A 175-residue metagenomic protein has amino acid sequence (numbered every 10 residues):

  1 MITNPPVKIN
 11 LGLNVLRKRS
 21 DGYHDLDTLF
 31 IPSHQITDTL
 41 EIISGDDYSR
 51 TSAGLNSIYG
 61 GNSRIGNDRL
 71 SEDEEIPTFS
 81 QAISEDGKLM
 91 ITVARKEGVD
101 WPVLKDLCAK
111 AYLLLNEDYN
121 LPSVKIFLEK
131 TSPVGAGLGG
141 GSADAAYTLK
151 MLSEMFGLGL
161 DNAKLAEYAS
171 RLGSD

Functional and structural regions predicted by a protein language model:
M1-A136, E154, L158-A163: ATP-binding N-lobe of GHMP and related small-molecule kinases
R69, A145-L149, L165: Ubiquitous "structural anchor" signal
S142-F156: Short, small-residue alpha-helix embedded
L158-D175: Alpha/beta catalytic cores of group-transfer enzymes, especially the acyltransferase/condensing modules of polyketide
